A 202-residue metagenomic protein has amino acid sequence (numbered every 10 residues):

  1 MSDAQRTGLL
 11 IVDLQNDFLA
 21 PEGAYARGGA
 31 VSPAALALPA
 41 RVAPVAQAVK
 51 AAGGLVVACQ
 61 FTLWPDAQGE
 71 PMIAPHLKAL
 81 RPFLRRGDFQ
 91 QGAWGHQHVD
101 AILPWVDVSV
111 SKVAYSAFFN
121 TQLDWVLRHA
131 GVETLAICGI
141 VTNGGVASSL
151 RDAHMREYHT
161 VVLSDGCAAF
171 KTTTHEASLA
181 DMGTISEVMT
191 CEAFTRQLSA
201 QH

Functional and structural regions predicted by a protein language model:
M1-G8, P44-A52, G69-I73, K78-H202: Active-site-adjacent betaalpha module
Q5-T7, G23-V49, G54-L55, F61: A short alpha/beta connector and helix-capping loop motif
G8-L14: N-terminal nucleotide-binding beta1-loop-alpha1 segment
I11, A58, V162: Short beta-strand "acidic-cap" motif of Rossmann-like dinucleotide-binding folds
Q15-A20: Short acidic, Gly/Ser-rich segments with clustered Asp/Glu that frequently serve as metal-coordination loops in enzyme
P21-E22, G69: Short, solvent-exposed loop/turn and secondary-structure capping segments
V57-A58, A136: A structural signal for short, well-ordered beta-strand segments and their strand-loop junctions that often border
C59-T62, I140: Short, well-ordered beta-to-alpha junction loops that form the rim of enzyme active sites and present histidine/acidic
